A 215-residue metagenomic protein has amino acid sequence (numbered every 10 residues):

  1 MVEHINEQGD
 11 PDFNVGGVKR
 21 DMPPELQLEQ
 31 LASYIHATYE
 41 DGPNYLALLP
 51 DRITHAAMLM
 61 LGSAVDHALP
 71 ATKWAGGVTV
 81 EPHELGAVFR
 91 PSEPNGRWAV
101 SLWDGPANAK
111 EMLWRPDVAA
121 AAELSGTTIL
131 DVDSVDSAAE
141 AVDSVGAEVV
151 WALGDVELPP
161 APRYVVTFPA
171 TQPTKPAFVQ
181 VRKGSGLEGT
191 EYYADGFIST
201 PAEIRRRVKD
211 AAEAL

Functional and structural regions predicted by a protein language model:
M1-L85: A glycine/proline-hinged amphipathic helix-loop "lid/cap" segment that gates access to hydrophobic ligand pockets
V2-Q8, G196-L215: Catalytic active-site module of serine/aspartate enzymes centered on a nucleophile-bearing elbow/loop
E25, L113-V118, A122-A141: Active-site catalytic motif of lipid deacylating hydrolases and related acyltransferases
H67-L102, L158-P159, R205: Acidic, polar-rich N-terminal leader regions of halophilic archaeal proteins
F89-G126: Short, surface-exposed "cap/lid" segments of acyl-processing enzymes
A99, I129-D131, V165, F178 (+1 more regions): Conserved beta-strand scaffold positions in the cores of enzyme catalytic domains, especially in NTP/NDP-utilizing
E140-R182: Primarily recognizes the serine-hydrolase "nucleophile elbow" in alpha/beta-hydrolase and SGNH/GDSL folds
S185-F197: Catalytic histidine neighborhood in serine/cysteine hydrolases with alpha/beta-hydrolase-type architecture
